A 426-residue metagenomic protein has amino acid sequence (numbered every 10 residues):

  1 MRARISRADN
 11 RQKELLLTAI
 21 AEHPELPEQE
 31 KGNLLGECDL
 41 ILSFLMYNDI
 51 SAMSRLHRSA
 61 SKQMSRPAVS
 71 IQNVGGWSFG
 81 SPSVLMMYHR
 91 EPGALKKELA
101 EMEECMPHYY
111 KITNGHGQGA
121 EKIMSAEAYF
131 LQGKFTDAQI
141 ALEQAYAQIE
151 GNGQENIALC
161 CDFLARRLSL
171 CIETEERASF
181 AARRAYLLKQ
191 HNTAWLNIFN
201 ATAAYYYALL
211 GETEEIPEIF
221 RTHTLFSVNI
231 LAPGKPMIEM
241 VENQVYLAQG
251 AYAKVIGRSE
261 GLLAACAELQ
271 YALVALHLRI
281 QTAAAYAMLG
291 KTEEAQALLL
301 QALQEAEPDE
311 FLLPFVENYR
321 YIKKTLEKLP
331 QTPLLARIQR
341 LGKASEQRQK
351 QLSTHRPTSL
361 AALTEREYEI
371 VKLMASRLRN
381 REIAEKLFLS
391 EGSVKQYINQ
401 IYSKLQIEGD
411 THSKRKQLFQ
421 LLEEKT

Functional and structural regions predicted by a protein language model:
M1-C160: Internal alpha-solenoid helical repeat scaffolds
R2, L42, V84-M86, S125 (+8 more regions): Structural register within alpha-helical repeat arrays
R4-S6, M46, H89, K122 (+7 more regions): Residue at a conserved register position within TPR or TPR-like alpha-solenoid repeats
D9-I20, S51-R66, L95-H108, T136-A147 (+5 more regions): Alpha-helical repeat scaffolds
L26-G36, P67-V84, Y109-M124, I149-L164 (+5 more regions): Alpha-solenoid helical repeat architecture
L40, E367-M374, L418: Short alpha-helical "packing" element that flanks the helix-turn-helix/winged-helix DNA-binding module
E239-A275, R279-E365, R381, E385 (+2 more regions): Linker/hinge segments immediately adjacent to helix-turn-helix/homeobox DNA-binding domains
E369, R377-K416: Recognition helix of helix-turn-helix DNA-binding domains
